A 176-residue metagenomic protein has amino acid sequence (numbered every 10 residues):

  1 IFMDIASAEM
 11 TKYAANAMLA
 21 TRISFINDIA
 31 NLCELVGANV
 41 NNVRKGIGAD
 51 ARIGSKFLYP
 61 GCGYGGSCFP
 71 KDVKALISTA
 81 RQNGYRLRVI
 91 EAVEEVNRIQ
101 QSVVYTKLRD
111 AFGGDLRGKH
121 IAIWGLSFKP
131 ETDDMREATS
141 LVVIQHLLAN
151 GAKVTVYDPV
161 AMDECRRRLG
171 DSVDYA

Functional and structural regions predicted by a protein language model:
I1-A176: Structural/interface elements that position substrates and couple domains in central-metabolism enzymes
